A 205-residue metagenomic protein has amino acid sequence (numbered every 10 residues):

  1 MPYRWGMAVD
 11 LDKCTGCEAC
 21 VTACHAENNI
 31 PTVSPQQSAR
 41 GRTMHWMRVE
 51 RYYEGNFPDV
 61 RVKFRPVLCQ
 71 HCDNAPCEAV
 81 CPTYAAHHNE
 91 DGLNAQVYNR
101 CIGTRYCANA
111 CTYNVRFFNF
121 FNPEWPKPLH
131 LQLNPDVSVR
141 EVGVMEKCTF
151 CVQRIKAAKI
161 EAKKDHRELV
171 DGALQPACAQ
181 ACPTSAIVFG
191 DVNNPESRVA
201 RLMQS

Functional and structural regions predicted by a protein language model:
M1-S205: Non-ligating segments of multi-cofactor redox enzymes
